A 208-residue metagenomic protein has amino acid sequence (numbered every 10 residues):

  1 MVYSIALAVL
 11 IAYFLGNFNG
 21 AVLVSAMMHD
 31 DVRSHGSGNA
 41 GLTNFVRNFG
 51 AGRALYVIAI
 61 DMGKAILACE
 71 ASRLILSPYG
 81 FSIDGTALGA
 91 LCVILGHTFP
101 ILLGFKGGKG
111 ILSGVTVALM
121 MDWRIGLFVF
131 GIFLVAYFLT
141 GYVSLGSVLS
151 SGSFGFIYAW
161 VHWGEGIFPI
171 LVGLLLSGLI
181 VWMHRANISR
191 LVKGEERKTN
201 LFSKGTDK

Functional and structural regions predicted by a protein language model:
M1-L7, C69-L88, L119-I125, A159-V172: Helix-coil boundary and interhelical linker segments in multi-pass alpha-helical membrane proteins
S4, A8, A12, N17 (+14 more regions): Alpha-helical transmembrane segments in multi-pass membrane proteins
A21-S25, G96-K106, F133-T140, R185-S189: C-terminal ends of transmembrane helices
V22-A54, S189-K208: Cytosolic, membrane-interface loops and tails of multi-pass inner-membrane proteins
D31-L42, L102-V115, Y142-S150: Short, non-helical or kinked segments that cap or interrupt transmembrane helices
N44-A51, S72-I75, C92, G96 (+2 more regions): Interfacial segments of multi-pass membrane proteins
F105-K109, F130-L134, I167-G173, R190-E196: A cytosolic-side transmembrane-helix exit/cap motif
L127, V143-S150, E165-L176: Loop-to-transmembrane alpha-helix initiation sites
